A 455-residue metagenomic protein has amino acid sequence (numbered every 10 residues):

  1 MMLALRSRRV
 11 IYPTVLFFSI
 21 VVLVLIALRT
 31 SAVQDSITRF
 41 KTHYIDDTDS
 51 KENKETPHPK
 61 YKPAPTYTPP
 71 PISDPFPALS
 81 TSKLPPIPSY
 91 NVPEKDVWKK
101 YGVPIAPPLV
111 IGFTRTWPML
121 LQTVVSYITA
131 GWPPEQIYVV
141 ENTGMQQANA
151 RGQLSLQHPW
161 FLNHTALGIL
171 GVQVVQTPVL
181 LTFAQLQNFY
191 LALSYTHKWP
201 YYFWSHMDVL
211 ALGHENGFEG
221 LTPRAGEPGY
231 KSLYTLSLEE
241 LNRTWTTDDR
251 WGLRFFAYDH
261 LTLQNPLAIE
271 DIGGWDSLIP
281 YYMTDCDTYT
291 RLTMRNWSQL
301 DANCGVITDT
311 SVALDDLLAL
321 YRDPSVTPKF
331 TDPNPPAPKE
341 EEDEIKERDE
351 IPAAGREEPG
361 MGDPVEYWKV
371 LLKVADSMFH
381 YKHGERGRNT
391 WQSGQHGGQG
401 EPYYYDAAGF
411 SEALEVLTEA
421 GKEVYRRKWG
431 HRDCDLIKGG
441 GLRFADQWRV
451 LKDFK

Functional and structural regions predicted by a protein language model:
R9, P13-L84, G102, T123 (+1 more regions): C-terminal catalytic/acceptor-binding lobe
S89-D96, R115-G131, R151-G152: Short, well-formed alpha-helical segments that are part of the catalytic scaffolds of diverse glycosyltransferases
Y101-P104, Q122-Q136, G144: Short, acidic, metal-binding catalytic loop of nucleotide-sugar glycosyltransferases
P133-Q153, V175-T177: Short beta-strand/loop segment that forms part of the nucleotide-sugar
Q185-Y201: Active-site nucleotide-sugar/metal-binding loop of Leloir-type enzymes
K198-N216: Short beta-strand-to-loop acidic/aromatic patch adjacent to the donor-nucleotide binding site
G213-R250: Conserved donor-nucleotide/metal-binding helix-loop-beta segment in metal-dependent transferases, i.e., the alpha-helix
N216, Q264-Y282, T290-C304: Aromatic-glycine-rich donor-binding/catalytic loop that engages nucleotide-sugar donors across glycosyltransferases
